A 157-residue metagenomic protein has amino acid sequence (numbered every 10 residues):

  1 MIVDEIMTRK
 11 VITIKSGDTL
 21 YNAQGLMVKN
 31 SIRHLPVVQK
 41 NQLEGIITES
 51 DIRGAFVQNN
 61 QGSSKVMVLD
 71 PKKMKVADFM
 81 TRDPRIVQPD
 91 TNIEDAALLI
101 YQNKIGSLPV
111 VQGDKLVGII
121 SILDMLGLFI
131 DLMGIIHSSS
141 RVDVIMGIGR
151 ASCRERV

Functional and structural regions predicted by a protein language model:
M1-K10, E49-R85, A97-Y101, S121-S152: Tandem CBS (Bateman) regulatory domains
I2-I12, S16-S31, L35-P36, G45-S50 (+1 more regions): Basic, Lys/Arg-rich alpha-helical nucleic-acid-recognition elements, primarily the DNA-binding modules of transcription
I14-S31, V38, I86-K104, V111 (+1 more regions): The conserved cystathionine-beta-synthase
M27, L35-D51, I100, L108-L123: A glycine-centered beta-loop-beta connector
V68, Q88-N92, V117: Short, well-structured alpha-helical patches and their helix-loop capping segments that border functional surfaces
E155-V157: Positively charged, low-complexity/disordered segments
